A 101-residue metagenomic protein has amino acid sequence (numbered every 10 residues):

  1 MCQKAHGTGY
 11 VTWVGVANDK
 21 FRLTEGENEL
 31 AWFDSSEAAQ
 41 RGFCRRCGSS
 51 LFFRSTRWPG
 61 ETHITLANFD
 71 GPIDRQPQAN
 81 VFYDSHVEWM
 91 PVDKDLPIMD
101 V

Functional and structural regions predicted by a protein language model:
M1-V101: A short Gly-Trp-Pro
